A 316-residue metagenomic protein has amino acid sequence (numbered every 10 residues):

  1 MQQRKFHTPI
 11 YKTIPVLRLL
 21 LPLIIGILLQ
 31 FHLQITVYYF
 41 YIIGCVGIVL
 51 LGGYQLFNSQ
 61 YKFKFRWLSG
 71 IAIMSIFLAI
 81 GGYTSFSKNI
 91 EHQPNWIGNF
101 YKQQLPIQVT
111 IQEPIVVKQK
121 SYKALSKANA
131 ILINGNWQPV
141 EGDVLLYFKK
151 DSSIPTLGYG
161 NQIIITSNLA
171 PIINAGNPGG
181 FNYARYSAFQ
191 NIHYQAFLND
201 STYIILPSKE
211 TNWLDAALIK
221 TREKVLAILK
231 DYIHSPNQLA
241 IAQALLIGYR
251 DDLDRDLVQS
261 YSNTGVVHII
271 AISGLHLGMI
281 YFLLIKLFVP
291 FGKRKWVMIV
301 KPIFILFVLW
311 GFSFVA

Functional and structural regions predicted by a protein language model:
Q2-Y11, K62-H268: Membrane-interface helix/helix-cap signal primarily in integral membrane proteins
Q3, R18, G26, Q34 (+4 more regions): Hydrophobic alpha-helical transmembrane segments in multi-pass membrane proteins
I10-N58: Membrane-embedded alpha-helical segments of integral membrane proteins
L29, V116, K123, H276-M279: Short hydrophobic/aromatic residue motifs in ordered secondary structure
V37-I43, S59-I73, V300: Membrane-interfacial entry segments at the cytosolic side of transmembrane helices
C45-G47, I73-S75, I305: Mid-membrane cores of alpha-helical transmembrane segments in multi-pass membrane proteins, especially transporters
